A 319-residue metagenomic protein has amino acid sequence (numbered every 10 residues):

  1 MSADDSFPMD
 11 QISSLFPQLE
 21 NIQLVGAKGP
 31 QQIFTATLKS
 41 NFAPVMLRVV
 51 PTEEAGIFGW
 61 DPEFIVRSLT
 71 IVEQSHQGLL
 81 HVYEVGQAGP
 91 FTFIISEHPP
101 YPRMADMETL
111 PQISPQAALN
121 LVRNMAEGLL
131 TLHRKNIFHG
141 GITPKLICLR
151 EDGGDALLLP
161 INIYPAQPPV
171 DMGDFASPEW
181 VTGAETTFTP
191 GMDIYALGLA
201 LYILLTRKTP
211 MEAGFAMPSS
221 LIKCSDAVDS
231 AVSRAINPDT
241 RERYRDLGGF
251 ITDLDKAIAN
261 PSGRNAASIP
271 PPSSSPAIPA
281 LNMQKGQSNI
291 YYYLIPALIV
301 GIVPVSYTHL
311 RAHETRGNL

Functional and structural regions predicted by a protein language model:
A36-P62: ATP-binding glycine-rich loop module of kinase domains
H81-F91: Short beta-strand micro-motifs within the conserved protein kinase catalytic domain, predominantly in the N-lobe
G89-P102: Conserved short submotifs of the Hanks-type protein kinase catalytic core that shape the nucleotide-binding pocket
M104-I113: AlphaC helix of the protein kinase catalytic domain
L121-V122: Activation segment signature within eukaryotic-like protein kinase domains
E127-I137: Protein kinase catalytic-loop region centered on the HRD/HxD motif
D171-N265: C-terminal lobe helix-coil module of Hanks-type protein kinase domains
T308-T315: Conserved small/polar residues in nucleotide/adenosyl-binding loops
